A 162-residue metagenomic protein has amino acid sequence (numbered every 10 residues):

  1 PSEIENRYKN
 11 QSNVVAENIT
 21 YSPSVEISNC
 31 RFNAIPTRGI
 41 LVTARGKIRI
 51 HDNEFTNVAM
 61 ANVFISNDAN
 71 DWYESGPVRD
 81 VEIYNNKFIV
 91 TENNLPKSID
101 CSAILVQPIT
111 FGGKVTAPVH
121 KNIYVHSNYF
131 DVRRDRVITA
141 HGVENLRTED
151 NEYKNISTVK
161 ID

Functional and structural regions predicted by a protein language model:
P1-N29, N33-A34: Small/polar beta-strand repeat architecture
N13-E17, T37-G39, A69-E74, V106-V115: Short, recurring structural edge motifs at helix starts
I19, V42, S75, A117 (+1 more regions): Residue-level marker of regulatory loop/turn positions in helix-turn-helix DNA-binding domains and in histidine
P23-A34, G46-A59, P77-E92, K121-V132 (+1 more regions): Right-handed parallel beta-helix
P36-T43, A59-S66, E92-D100, R133-A140 (+1 more regions): Short glycine/acidic-rich loop motifs that flank beta-strands on beta-rich extracellular proteins
A44-G46, N67-A69, P108-T110, G142: Active-site-proximal loop/turn and secondary-structure-junction residues that shape catalytic pockets, frequently
L95-P108, T116, H126: Active-site pocket scaffolds in enzymes
F111, V115-P118, D135-I138: Leucine-rich repeat
